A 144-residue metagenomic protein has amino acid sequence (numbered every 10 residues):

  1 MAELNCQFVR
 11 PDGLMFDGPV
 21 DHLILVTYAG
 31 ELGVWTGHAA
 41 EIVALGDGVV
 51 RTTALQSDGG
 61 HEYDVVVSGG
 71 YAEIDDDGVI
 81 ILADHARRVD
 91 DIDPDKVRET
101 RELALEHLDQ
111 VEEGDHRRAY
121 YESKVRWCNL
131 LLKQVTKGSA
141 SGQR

Functional and structural regions predicted by a protein language model:
M1, V9, D64, E113-G114: Short linear sequence motifs
M1-V9, L14, K137-A140: N-terminal export/targeting signal detector
L4, V67, H116-R117: A general marker of short, structured functional hotspots
Q7-R98, L103: Compact, glycine-rich, soluble single-domain proteins
R88-R144: Acidic/glycine-rich phosphate/pyrophosphate-binding loops and surrounding catalytic core that coordinate Mg2+
